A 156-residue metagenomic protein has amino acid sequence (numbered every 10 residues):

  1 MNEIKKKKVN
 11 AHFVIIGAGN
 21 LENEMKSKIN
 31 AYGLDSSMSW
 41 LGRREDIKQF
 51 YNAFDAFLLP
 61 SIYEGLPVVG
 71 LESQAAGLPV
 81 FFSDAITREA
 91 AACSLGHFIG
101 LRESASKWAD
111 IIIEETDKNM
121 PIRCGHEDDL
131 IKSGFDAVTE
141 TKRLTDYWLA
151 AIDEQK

Functional and structural regions predicted by a protein language model:
M1-S39, I152, K156: A conserved nucleotide-sugar
R43, I62: Aromatic "clamp/platform" in nucleotide-sugar-dependent glycosyltransferases that forms part of the donor/acceptor
F54: An anion/phosphate-binding loop that grips the pyrophosphate of nucleotide cofactors and donors
F57-L58: A short hydrophobic beta-strand element within the catalytic core of glycosyltransferases that build diverse glycans
P67-E72: Short glycine/serine-rich donor-binding loops of glycosyltransferases
P79-S83: Short hydrophobic beta-strand element within catalytic cores of glycosyltransferases and related nucleotide-activated
E89-M120: Change "using UDP/GDP/dTDP sugars" to "using nucleotide sugars
M120-K156: A charged, aromatic-enriched C-terminal amphipathic alpha-helix characteristic of glycosyltransferases across folds
